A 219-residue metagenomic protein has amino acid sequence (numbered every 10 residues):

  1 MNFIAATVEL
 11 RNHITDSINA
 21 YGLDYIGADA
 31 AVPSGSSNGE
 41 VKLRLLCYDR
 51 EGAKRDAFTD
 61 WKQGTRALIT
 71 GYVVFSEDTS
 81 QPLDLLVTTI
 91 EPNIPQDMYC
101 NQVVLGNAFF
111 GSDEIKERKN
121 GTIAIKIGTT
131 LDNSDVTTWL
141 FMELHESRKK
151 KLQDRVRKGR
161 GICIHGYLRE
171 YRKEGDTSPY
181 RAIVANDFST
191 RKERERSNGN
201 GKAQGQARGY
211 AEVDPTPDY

Functional and structural regions predicted by a protein language model:
M1-I4, I14-D24, A31-K42, A53-T59 (+3 more regions): Acidic, gly/ser/pro-rich intrinsically disordered tails
E9-L10, V73, F109-F110, L168: Hydrophobic beta-strand positions in extracellular immunoglobulin-like domains
G27-A28, T70: Short histidine
G64-D78, R160-K173: Flexible glycine-rich surface loops and low-complexity tracts that mediate binding to linear polymers
R66-Q96: Short, structured interface segments
